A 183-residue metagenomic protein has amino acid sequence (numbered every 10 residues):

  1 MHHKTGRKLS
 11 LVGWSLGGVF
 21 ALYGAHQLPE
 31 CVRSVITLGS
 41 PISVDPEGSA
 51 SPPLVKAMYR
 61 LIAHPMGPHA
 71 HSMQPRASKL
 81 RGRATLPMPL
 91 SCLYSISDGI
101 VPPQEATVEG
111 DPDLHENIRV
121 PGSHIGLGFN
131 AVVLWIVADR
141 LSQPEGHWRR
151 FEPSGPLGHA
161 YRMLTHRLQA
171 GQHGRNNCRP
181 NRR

Functional and structural regions predicted by a protein language model:
M1-A84, I100: Serine-dependent carboxylesterase/thioesterase catalytic core of lipase-like alpha/beta-hydrolase/SGNH enzymes
L86-R183: C-terminal catalytic-base region of ester-bond hydrolases, centering on the histidine of the charge-relay
